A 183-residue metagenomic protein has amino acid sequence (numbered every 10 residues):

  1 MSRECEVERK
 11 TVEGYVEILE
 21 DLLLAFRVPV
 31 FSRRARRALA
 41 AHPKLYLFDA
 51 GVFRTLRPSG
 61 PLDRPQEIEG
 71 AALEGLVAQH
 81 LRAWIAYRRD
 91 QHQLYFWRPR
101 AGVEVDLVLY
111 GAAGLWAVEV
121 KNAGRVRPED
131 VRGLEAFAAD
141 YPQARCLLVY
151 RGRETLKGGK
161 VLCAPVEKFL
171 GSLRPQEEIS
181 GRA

Functional and structural regions predicted by a protein language model:
M1-L115: Accessory nucleic acid-recognition modules appended to NTPase machines
R36-R37, A138, R153-T155: Short secondary-structure boundary/capping segments
R98, L148-Y150: Short beta-strand/turn micro-motifs composed of small residues that flank or help shape donor/cofactor-binding pockets
E104-V105, V126-P128, E154-G158: Short active-site-adjacent structural elements
G114-R125: Active-site ExK catalytic segment of metal-dependent nucleases
A123, P128-P142: Short, charged, amphipathic alpha-helix that recurs within catalytic cores of restriction-modification and other
R145: Residues at the starts of beta-strands that form the adenosine-phosphate
G152-A183: Domain-level recognition of nuclease-like catalytic cores that cleave nucleotide substrates
